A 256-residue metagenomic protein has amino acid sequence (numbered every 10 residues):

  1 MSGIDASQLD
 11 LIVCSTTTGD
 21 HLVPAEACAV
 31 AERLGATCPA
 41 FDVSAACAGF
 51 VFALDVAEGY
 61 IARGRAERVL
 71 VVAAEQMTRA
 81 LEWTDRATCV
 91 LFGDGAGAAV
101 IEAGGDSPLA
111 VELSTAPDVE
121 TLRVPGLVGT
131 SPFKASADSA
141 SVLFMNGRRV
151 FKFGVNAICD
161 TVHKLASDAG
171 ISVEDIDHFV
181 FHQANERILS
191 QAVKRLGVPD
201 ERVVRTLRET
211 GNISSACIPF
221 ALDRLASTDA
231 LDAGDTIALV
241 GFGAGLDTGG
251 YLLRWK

Functional and structural regions predicted by a protein language model:
M1-D10, V128-D177, I188-L196, A221 (+1 more regions): Conserved active-site "lid/cap" helical segment
Q8-H21: Short beta-strand-loop/turn "lid" adjacent to the catalytic site in phosphate-handling enzymes
S15, S44, V69-E75, I101-E102 (+2 more regions): Short beta-strand segments
T17-D20, S114, V128, E186: Short glycine-enriched loops at secondary-structure junctions
T18-G19, A29-E32, T37-P39, A45-R65 (+2 more regions): Claisen-condensing/thiolase-fold acyl-transfer catalytic domains that form or cleave C-C bonds in fatty acid
V23-A25, L81-D85, T248-L252: Short acidic, glycine/serine/threonine-rich loops at helix termini
A62-A96: Flexible, glycine-rich active-site loops centered on histidine and acidic residues that chelate a metal or position
D85-K152, N156, D160, F242 (+1 more regions): Condensing-enzyme catalytic core mediating Claisen C-C bond formation in acyl metabolism
